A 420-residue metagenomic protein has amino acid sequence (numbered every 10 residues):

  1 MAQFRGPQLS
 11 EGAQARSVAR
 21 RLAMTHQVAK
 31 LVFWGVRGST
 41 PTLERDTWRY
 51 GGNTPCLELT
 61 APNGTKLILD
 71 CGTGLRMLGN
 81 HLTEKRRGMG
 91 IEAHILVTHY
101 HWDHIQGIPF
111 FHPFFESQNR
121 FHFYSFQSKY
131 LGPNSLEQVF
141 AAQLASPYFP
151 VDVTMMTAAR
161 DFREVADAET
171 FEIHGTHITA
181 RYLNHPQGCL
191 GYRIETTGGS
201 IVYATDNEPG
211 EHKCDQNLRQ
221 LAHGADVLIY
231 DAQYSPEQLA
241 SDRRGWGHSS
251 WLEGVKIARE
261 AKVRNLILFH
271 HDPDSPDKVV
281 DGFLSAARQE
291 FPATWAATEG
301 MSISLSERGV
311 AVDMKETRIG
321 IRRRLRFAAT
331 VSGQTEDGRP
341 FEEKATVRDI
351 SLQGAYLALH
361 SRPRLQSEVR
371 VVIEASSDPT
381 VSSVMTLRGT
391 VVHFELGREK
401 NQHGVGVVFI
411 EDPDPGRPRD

Functional and structural regions predicted by a protein language model:
F4-G6, E11-V202, H212-K213, L218 (+1 more regions): Binuclear metal-dependent hydrolase catalytic cores
A19, S200, G210-E299: Cap/insert and terminal regions of metallo-dependent hydrolase folds
L69, T98, T205, Y230-A232 (+1 more regions): Active-site flanking residues adjacent to catalytic metal/cofactor-binding acidic residues
T73, W102, E208-P209, Y234 (+2 more regions): Short, glycine/acidic-enriched loop or turn micro-motifs at the edges of active sites
M77, Q238, P276, S304 (+1 more regions): Glycine/Thr-rich phosphate-binding loops of Rossmann-like dinucleotide-binding domains
H101, F111-F114, Y234, D272 (+3 more regions): Flexible, active-site-proximal loop/turn residues at the rims of small-molecule/cofactor binding pockets and catalytic
D274-K278, S304-L305, E399, R417: Short active-site-adjacent structural elements
T294, V310-D420: Structured alpha-helical
